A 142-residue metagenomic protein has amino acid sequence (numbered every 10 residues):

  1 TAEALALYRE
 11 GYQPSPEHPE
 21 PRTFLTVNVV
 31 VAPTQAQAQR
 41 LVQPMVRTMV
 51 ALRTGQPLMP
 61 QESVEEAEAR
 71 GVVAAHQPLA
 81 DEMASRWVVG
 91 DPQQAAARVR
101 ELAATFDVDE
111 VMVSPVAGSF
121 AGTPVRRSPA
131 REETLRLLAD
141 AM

Functional and structural regions predicted by a protein language model:
T1-D109, F120: An alpha-helical appendage that flanks or caps ligand/catalytic pockets
T1-G11, T123-M142: C-terminal helical cap(s) of enzyme catalytic domains, especially alpha/beta-barrels
V116: Flexible loop residues that form catalytic and substrate-binding hotspots at small-molecule/glycan-binding clefts
